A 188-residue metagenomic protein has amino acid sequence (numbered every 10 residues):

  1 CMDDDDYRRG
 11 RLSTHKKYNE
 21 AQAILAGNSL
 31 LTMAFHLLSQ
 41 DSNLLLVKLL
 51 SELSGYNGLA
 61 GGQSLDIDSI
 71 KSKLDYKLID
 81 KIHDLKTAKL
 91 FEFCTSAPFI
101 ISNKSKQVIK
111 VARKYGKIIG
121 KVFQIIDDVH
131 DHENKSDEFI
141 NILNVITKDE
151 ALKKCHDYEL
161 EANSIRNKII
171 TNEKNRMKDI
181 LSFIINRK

Functional and structural regions predicted by a protein language model:
C1-N167, E173-I185: Mg2+-dependent prenyl diphosphate-binding active-site environment of isoprenoid biosynthetic enzymes
